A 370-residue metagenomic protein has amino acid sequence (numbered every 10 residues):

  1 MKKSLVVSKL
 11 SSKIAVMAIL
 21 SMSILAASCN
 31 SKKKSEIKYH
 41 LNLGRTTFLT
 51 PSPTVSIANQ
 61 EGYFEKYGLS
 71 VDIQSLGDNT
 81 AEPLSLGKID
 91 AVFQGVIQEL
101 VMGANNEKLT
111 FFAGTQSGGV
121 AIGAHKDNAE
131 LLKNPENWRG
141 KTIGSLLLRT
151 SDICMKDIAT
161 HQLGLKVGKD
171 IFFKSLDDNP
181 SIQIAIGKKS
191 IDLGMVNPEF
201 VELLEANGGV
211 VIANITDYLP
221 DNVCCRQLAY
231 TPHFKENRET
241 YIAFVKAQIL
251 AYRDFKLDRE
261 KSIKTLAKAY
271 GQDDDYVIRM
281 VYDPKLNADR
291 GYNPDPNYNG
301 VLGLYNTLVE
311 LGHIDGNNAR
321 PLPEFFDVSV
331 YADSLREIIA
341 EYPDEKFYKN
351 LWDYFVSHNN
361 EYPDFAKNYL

Functional and structural regions predicted by a protein language model:
K2-V16: Bacterial N-terminal signal peptides that target proteins for export
L25-S28: C-terminal motif of bacterial Sec signal peptides marking the signal peptidase cleavage site
N30-K32: Bacterial signal peptide processing site
S35-S175, D192-P198, V211-I215, P220-D221 (+1 more regions): Short, glycine-/small- and polar/acidic-enriched structural segments that line small-molecule recognition paths
P53-S56, G62, E82, L86 (+14 more regions): Solvent-exposed, polar/charged alpha-helical surfaces in well-ordered, non-transmembrane soluble domains, broadly
I97, P180-G271: Pocket-lining segment of extracytoplasmic ligand-binding domains
N237-P321: Secondary-structure end/capping motifs
V309-L370: Conserved C-terminal helix/tail region of periplasmic/extracytoplasmic solute-binding proteins
